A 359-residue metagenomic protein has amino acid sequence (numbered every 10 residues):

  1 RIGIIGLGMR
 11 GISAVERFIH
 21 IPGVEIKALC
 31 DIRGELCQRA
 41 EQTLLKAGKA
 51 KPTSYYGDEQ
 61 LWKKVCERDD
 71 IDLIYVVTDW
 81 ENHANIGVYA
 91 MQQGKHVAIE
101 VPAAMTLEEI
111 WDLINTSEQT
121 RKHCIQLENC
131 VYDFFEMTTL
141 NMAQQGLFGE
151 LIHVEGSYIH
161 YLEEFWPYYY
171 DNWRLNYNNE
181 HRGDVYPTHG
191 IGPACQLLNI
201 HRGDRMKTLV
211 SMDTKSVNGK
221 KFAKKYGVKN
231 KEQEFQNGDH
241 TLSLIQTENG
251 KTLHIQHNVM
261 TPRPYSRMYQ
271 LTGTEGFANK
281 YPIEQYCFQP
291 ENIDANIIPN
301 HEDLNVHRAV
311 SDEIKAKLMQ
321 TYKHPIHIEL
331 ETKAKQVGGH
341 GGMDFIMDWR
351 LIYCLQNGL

Functional and structural regions predicted by a protein language model:
R1-H96, W111, N115-H123: N-terminal glycine-/serine-/threonine-rich beta1-alpha1-beta2 phosphate-ribose binding loop of Rossmann-like
G6, T120-I125, C130-F235, L351: Predominantly a Rossmann-like dinucleotide-binding segment in NAD(P)-dependent oxidoreductases
S13, C195, P262-L359: C-terminal helical cap and adjacent loop that interface with cofactors, partners, or active-site loops
G94-T106: ADP-ribose/adenylate-binding Rossmann-like module
T188, E234-D239, T247-E248, P262-R263: A short catalytic or substrate-binding loop motif that flags glycine-/basic-rich loops and adjacent residues that bind
S243-N249, G273: Active-site beta-strand termini and strand-to-loop segments that position acidic
